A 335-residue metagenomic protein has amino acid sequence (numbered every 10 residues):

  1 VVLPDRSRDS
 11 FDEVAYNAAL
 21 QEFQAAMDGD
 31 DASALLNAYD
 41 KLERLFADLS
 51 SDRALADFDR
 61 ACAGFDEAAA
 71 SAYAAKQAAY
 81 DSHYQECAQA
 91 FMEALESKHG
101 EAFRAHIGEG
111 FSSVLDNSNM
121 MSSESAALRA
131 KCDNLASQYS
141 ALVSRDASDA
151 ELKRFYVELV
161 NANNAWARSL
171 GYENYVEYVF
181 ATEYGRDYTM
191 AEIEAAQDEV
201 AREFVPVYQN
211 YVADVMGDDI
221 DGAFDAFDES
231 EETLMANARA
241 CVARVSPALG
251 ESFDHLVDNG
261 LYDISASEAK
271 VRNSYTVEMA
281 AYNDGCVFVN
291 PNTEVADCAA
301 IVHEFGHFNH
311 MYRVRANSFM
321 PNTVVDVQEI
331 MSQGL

Functional and structural regions predicted by a protein language model:
V1-E229: A well-structured
Q197-E203, V314, T323-L335: Post-HExxH zinc-binding segment in Zn-dependent metallohydrolases
Q197-Q209, E229-L256: Zn2+-dependent metallopeptidase catalytic core
D214-F224, H255-S265, V324-V327: A glycine-rich phosphate-binding loop feature that marks nucleotide/adenosyl-phosphate handling sites
F227, L261-D284: Catalytic zinc-binding patch centered on the HExxH motif and its immediate surroundings that defines zinc-dependent
E229, A281-V302, T323: Short pre-active-site segment immediately N-terminal to the catalytic Zn-binding motif
R244-A248, V277, H307, M311-R315: Conserved helix-loop functional segments at active or binding sites
P291-R315, S332: Active-site recognition of the HExxH zinc-binding catalytic motif
